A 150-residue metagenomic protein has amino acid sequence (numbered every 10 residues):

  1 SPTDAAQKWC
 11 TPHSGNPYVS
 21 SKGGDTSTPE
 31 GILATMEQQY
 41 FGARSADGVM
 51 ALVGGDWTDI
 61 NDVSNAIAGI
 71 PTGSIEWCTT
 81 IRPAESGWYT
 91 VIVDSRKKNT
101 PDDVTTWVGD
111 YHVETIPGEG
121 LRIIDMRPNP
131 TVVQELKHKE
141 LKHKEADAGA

Functional and structural regions predicted by a protein language model:
S1-D25: Juxtamembrane and targeting peptides
S20-G23, Q39-Y40, G54: Short N-terminal micro-motifs specific to bacterial/archaeal maturation and metal-cluster initiation sites
G23-G31, A43, W57: Soluble non-cytosolic domains of exported or imported proteins
T28-Q38, I60-G69: N-terminal short leaders/motifs
G31-A51: Short acidic-aromatic low-complexity motifs
A46-S86: Short solvent-exposed beta->alpha transition segments
S74, A84-A150: Exposed beta-sheet edge and beta->alpha loop/turn motif
